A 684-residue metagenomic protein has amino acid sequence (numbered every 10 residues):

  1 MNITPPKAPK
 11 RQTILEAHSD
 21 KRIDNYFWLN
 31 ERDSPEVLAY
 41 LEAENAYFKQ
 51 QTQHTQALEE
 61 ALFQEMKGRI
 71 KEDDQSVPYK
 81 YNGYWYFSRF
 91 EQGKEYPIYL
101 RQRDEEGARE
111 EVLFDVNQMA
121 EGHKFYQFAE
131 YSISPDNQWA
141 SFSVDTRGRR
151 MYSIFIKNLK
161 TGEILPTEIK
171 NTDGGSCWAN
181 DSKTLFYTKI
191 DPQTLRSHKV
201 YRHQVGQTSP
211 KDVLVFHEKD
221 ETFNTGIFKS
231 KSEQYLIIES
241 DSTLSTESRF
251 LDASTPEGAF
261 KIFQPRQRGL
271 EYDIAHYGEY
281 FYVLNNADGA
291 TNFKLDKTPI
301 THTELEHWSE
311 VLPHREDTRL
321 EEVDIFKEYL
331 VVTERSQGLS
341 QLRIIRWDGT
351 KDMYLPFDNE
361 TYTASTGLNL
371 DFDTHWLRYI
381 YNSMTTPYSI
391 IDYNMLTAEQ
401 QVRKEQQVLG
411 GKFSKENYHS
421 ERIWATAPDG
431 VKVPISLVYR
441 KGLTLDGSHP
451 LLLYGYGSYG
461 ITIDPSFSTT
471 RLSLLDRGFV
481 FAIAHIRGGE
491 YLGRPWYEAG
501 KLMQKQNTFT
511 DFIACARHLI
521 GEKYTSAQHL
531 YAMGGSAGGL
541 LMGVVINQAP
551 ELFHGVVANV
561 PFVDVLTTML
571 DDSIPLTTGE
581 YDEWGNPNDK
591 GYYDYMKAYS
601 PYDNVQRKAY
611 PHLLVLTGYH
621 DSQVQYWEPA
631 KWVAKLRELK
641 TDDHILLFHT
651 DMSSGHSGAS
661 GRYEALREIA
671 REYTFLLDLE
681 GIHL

Functional and structural regions predicted by a protein language model:
M1-W376, N382-Y388, D392-Y393, S468 (+3 more regions): Beta-propeller folds
F90, N286, N382, Y454-G460 (+2 more regions): Glycine-rich His-Gly loop
V112, L214, E399, V480 (+1 more regions): Conserved beta-strand segments of alpha/beta enzyme cores
N117-Y131, F142-R149, E163-L165, M395-E399 (+6 more regions): Cap/lid segment of the alpha/beta-hydrolase catalytic domain
F128, T167-S176, D191, L195 (+10 more regions): Alpha-helix capping and helix-loop boundary segments enriched in small/acidic/polar residues
I190, T222-I227, L236-E239, N285 (+13 more regions): Hydrophobic alpha-helical scaffolding
N224, E233, S245, G269-E271 (+22 more regions): Active-site lining segments that contact anionic ligands and/or coordinate catalytic metals
I483-L684: Active-site-proximal cap/loop segments of hydrolase catalytic domains
